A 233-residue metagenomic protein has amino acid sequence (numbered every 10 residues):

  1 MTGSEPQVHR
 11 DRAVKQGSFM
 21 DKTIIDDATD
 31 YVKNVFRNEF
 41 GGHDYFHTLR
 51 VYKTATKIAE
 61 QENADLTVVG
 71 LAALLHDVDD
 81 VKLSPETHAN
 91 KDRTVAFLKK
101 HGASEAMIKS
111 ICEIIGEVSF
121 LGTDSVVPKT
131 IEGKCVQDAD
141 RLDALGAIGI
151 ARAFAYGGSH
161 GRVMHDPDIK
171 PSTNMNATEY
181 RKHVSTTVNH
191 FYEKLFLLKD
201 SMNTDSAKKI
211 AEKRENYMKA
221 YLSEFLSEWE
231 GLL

Functional and structural regions predicted by a protein language model:
E5-H9: Short polybasic linear motifs
R10-F19: Short, Lys/Arg-enriched N-terminal segments with co-localized hydrophobic residues within the first ~10-30 amino acids
M20, F36-Y45, L49-E62, L75 (+1 more regions): Divalent metal-dependent phosphate-bond-processing catalytic cores, especially two-metal-ion Mg2+/Mn2+ enzymes that act
D27-N38: Generic N-terminal amphipathic, Lys/Arg-enriched alpha-helix
V51, N90-K100: An active-site-proximal "capping" alpha-helix that borders the catalytic cofactor pocket
L66-S84, N90, T94, I111-L121: His-Asp-centered metal-binding catalytic motifs of divalent-metal-dependent phosphohydrolases/nucleases
F97, H101-Q137: Hydrophobic, well-structured mid-protein blocks that either form specific transmembrane helices
